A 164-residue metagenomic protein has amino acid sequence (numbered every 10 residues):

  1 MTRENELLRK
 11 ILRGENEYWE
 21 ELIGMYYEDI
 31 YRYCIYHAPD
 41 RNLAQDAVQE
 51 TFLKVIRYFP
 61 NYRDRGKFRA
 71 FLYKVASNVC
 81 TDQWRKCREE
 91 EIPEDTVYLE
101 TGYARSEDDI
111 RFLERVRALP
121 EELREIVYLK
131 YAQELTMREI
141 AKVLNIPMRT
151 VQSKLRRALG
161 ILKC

Functional and structural regions predicted by a protein language model:
M1-D29, Y36, R117, E139 (+2 more regions): N-terminal module of bacterial RNA polymerase sigma factors
R9, R13-N16, R88, V97-V143: Amphipathic alpha-helical segment used for protein-protein interaction
L12-R13, E50-K67, K86-C87: Sigma70-family region 2
Y27, Y31, F52, P120 (+2 more regions): C-terminal flanking helix
R32, D46-L53, G66-N78: Structural recognition of an alpha-helix C-terminal capping motif at a helix-to-coil junction
P60-D64, K74-E94: Arg/Lys-rich amphipathic alpha helix in sigma70-family domain 2
S77, T81, L123, A132 (+1 more regions): DNA-recognition helix of helix-turn-helix
